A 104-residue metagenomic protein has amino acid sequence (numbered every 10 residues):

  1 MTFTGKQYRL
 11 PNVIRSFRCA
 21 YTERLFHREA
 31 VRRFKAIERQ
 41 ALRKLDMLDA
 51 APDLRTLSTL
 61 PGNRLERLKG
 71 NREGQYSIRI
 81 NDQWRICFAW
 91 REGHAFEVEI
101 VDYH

Functional and structural regions predicted by a protein language model:
M1-K44: Arg/Lys-rich, positively charged N-terminal/basic patches that mediate binding to nucleic acids
M1-N12, K69, Y76-H104: Enriched for short, Lys/Arg-rich terminal
F34, D53, L60, I80 (+1 more regions): Short linear functional motifs in flexible/disordered or boundary regions
L48: Conserved phosphate-interacting/catalytic interface
P52-Y76: A short, surface-exposed loop/turn module that caps and links secondary-structure elements
